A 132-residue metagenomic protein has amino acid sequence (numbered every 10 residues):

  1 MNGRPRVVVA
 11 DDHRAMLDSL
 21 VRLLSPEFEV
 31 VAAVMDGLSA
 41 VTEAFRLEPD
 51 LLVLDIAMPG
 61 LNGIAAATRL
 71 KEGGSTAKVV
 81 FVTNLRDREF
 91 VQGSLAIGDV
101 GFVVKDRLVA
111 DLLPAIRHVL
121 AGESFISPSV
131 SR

Functional and structural regions predicted by a protein language model:
A10-D11, V34, L52: Conserved sequence signature across two-component system core domains
D11, D55, T83: Active-site residues of response regulator receiver
R14-A32: Two-component/phosphorelay signaling modules centered on CheY-like receiver
D36-S39, P59-A65, R86: Acidic catalytic/metal-coordinating carboxylates
T42, I64-T76: Short amphipathic alpha-helix used as the core "switch/output" element in two-component signaling
L47-V53: Active-site beta3 strand of CheY-like receiver
T76-R86: A short, hydrophobic beta-strand element within the central beta-sheet of small alpha/beta folds
E89-A96, V100-R132: Short, flexible helix-to-coil linker/hinge segments that flank and couple to helix-turn-helix
